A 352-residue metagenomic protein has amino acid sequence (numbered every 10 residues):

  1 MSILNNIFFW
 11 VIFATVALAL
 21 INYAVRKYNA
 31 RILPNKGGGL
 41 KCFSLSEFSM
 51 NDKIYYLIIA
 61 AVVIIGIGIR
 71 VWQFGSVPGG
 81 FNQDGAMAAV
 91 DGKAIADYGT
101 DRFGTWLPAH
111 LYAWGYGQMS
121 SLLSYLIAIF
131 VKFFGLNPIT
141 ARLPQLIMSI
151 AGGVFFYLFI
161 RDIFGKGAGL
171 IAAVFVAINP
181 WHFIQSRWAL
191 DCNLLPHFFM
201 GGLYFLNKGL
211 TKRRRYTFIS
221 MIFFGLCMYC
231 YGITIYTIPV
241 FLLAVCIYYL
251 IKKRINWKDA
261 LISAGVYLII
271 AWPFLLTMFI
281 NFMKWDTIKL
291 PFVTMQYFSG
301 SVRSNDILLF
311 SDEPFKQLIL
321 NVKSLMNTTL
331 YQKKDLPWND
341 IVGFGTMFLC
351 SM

Functional and structural regions predicted by a protein language model:
M1-R31, L40-V293, Y297, K316-Q317 (+1 more regions): Membrane-integral, polyisoprenol-dependent glycosyltransferases of the GT-C/oligosaccharyltransferase superfamily
S304-Q317: Hydrophobic alpha-helical transmembrane segments
